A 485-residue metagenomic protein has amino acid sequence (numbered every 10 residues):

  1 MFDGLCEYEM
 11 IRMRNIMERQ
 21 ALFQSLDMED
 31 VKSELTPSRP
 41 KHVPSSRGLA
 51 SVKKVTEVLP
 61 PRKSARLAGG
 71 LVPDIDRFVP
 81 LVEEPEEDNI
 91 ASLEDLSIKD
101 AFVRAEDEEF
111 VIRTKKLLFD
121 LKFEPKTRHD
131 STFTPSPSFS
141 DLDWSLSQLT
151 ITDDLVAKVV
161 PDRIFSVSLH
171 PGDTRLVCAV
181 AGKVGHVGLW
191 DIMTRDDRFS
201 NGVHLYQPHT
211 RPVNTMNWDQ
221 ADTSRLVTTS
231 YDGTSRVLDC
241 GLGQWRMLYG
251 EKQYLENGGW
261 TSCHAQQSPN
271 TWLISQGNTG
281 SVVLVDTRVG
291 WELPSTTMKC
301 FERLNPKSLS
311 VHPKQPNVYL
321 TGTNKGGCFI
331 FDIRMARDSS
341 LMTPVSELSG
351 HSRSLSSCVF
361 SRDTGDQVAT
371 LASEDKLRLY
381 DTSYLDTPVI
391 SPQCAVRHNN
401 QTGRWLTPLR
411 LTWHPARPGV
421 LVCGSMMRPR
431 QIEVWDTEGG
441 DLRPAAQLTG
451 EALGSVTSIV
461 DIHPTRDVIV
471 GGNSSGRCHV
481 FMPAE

Functional and structural regions predicted by a protein language model:
M1-I164: Intrinsically disordered terminal extensions that flank WD40 beta-propeller domains in eukaryotic WD-repeat scaffold
F102-K314, V318, G322-K325, F329-I330 (+4 more regions): WD40 beta-propeller repeat fold
M335: Calcium-regulated, polybasic anionic-phospholipid
S340-V345: Active-site-adjacent structural elements in folded domains
